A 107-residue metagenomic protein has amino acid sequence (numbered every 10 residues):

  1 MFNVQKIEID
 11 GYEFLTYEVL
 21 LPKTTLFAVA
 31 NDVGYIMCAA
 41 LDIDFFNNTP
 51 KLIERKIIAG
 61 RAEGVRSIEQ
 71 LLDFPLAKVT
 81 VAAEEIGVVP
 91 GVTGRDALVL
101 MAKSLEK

Functional and structural regions predicted by a protein language model:
M1-K107: Residues that scaffold, gate, or flank divalent-cation-dependent active/transport sites
